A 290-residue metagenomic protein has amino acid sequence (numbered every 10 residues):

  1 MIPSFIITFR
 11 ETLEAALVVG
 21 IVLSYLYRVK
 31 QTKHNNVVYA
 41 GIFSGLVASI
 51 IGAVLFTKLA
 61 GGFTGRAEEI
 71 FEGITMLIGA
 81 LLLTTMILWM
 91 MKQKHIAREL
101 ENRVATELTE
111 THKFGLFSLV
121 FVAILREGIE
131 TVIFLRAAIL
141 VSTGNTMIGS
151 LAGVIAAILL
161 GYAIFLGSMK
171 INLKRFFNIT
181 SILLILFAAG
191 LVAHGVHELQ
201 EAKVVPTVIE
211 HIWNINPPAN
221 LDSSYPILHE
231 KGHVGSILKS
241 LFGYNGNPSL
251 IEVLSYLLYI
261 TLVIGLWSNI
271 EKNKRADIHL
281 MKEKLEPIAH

Functional and structural regions predicted by a protein language model:
M1-H290: Multi-pass alpha-helical transmembrane bundle typical of ion/small-solute transporters and intramembrane aspartyl
